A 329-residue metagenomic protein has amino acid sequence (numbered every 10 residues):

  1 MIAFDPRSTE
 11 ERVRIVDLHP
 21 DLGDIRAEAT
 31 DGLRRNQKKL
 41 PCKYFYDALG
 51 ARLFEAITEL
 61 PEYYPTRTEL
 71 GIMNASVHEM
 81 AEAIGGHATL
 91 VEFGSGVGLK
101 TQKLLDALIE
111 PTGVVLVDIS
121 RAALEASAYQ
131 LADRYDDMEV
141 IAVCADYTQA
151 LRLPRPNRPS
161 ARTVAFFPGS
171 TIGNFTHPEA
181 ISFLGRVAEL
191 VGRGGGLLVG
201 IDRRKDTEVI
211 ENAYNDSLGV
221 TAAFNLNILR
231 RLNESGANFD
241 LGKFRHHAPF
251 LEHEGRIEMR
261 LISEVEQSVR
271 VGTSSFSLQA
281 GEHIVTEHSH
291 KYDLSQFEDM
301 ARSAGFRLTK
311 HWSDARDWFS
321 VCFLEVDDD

Functional and structural regions predicted by a protein language model:
M1-Y44, A51: N-terminal auxiliary segments of SAM/dcSAM-dependent transferases
Q37-I84: Class I SAM-dependent methyltransferase Rossmann-like catalytic core, especially the SAM/SAH-binding loop
H87-G96: Conserved class I S-adenosyl-L-methionine
V97-E110: Conserved SAM-binding loop of SAM-dependent methyltransferases across substrates and taxa, primarily the Class I
V117-A122: Conserved SAM/SAH-binding beta-strand->alpha-helix loop
I181-R193: A short glycine-rich, Lys/Arg-flanked "PGG" loop and its adjoining helix->strand segment in the class I
L190-R204: Conserved beta-strand signature within the Rossmann-like core of class I S-adenosyl-L-methionine
V209-L294, E298-A304: Substrate-binding/catalytic lobe of Class I Rossmann-like enzymes that use SAM or dcSAM, i.e., the mid-to-C-terminal
